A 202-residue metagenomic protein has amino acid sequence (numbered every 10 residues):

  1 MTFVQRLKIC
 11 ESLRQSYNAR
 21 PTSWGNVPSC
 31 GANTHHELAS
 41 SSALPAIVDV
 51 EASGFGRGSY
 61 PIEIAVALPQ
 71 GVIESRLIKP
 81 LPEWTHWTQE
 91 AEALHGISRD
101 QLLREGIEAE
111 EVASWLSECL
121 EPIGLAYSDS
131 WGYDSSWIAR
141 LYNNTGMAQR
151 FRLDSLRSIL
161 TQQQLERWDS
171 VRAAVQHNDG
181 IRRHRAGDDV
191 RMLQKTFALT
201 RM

Functional and structural regions predicted by a protein language model:
M1-P45: N-terminal accessory regions of nucleic-acid-interacting proteins
H36-S136, V175-Q176: Conserved non-catalytic scaffold segment of RNase H-like nuclease domains
E83-H86, E92-H95, R99-L102, D154-Q194: Active-site-proximal helix-loop-helix substrate-binding element of RNase H-like nuclease domains
E118-P122, N144-M147, L199-M202: Secondary-structure boundary motif
L125-G132, S136-L141, V171-M202: Acidic, Mg2+-coordinating catalytic module of metal-dependent nucleases/exonucleases that use a two-metal-ion mechanism
Y142-D154: A short alpha->loop->secondary-structure connector
